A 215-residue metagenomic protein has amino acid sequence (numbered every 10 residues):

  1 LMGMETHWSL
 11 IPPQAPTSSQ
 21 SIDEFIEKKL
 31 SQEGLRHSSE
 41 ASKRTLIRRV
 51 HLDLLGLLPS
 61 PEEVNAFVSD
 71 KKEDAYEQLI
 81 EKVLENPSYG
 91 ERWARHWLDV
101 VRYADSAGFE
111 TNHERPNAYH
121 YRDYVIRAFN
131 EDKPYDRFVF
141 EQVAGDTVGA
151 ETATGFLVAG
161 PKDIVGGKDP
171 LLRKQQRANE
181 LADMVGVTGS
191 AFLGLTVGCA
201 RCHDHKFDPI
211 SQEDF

Functional and structural regions predicted by a protein language model:
L1-F215: Short, structured secondary-structure elements that scaffold catalytic or ligand/cofactor-binding regions
